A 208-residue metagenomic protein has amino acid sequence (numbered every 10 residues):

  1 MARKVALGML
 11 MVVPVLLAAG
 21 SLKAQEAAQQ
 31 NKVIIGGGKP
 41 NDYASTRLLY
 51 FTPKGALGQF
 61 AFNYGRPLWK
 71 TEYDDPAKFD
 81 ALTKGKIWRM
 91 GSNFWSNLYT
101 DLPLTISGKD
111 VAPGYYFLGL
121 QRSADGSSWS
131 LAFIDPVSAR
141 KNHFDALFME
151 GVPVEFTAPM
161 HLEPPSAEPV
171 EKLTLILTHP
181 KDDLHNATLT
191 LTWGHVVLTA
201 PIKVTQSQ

Functional and structural regions predicted by a protein language model:
M1-V5: Positively charged n-region of N-terminal signal peptides that target proteins for export
G8-A18: Bacterial N-terminal signal peptides
G20-A24: Sec/Tat signal peptide C-region and signal peptidase I cleavage site
Q25-K86, S123, P136-Q208: Primarily secretory-pathway and cell-envelope proteins
I87-D145: Mid-length scaffold segments of soluble, non-membrane domains
